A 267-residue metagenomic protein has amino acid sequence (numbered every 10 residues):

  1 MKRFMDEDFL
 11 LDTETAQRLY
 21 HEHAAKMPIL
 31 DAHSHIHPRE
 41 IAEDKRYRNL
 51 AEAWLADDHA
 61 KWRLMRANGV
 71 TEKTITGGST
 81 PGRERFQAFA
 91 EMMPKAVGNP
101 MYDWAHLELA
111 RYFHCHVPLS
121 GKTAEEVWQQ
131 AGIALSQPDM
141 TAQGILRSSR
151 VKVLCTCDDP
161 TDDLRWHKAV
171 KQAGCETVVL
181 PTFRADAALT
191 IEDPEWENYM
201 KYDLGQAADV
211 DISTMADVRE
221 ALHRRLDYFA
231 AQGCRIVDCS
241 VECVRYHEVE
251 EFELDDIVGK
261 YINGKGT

Functional and structural regions predicted by a protein language model:
M1-T267: Metal-cofactor-binding active-site regions of metalloenzymes
